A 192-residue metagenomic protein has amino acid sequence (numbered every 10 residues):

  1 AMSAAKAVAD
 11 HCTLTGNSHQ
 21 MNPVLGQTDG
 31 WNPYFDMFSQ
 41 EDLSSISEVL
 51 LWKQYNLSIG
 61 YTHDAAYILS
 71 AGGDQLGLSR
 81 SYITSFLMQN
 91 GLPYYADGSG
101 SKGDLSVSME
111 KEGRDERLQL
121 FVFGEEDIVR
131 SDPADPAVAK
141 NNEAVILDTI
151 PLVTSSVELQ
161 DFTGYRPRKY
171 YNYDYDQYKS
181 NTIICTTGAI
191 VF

Functional and structural regions predicted by a protein language model:
A1-T154: An aromatic- and glycine-enriched ligand-binding surface/loop that stacks and positions planar moieties
V107, E112-G113, G124, D161-F192: Conserved, well-structured interaction surfaces
E158: Active-site region of the double-stranded beta-helix
